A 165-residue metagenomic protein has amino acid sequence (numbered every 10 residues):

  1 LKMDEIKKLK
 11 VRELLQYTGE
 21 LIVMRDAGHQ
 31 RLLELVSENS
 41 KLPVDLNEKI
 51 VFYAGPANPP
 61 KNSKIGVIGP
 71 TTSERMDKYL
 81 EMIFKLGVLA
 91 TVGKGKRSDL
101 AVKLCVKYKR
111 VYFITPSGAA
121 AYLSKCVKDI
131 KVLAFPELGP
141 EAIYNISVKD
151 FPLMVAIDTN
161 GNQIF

Functional and structural regions predicted by a protein language model:
L1-D4: Short alpha-helix capping/helix-loop boundary micro-motifs
E13-L14, G19: Structural motif
V23-F151: Feature captures the catalytic cores and cofactor-binding loops of soluble hydro-lyases/lyases that act on carboxylate
Y79-L80, M154-F165: Active-site/ligand-binding-proximal alpha/beta "capping" segment
